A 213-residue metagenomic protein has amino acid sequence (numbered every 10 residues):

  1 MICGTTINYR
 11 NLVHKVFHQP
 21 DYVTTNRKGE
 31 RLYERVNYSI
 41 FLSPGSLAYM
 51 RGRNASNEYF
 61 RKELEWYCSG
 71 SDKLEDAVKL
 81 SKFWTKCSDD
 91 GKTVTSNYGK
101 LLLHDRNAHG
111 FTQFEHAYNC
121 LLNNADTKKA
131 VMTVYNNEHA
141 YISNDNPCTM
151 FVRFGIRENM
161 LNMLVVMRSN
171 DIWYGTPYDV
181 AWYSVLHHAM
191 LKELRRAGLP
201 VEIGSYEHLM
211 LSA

Functional and structural regions predicted by a protein language model:
M1-A213: Terminal, non-catalytic protein-protein interaction segments that mediate quaternary/complex assembly
